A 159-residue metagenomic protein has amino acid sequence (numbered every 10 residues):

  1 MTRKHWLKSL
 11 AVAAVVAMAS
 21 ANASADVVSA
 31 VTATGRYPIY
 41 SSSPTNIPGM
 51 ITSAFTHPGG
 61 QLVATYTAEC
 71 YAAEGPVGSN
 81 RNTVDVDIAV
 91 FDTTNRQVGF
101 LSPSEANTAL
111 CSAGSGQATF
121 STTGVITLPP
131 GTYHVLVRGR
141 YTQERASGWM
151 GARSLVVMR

Functional and structural regions predicted by a protein language model:
R3-H5, A21-R159: Extracellular jelly-roll beta-sandwich "head" domains, especially the C-terminal globular C1q domain
K8-S20: Hydrophobic helical h-region of N-terminal Sec-dependent signal peptides in bacterial secretory/periplasmic proteins
